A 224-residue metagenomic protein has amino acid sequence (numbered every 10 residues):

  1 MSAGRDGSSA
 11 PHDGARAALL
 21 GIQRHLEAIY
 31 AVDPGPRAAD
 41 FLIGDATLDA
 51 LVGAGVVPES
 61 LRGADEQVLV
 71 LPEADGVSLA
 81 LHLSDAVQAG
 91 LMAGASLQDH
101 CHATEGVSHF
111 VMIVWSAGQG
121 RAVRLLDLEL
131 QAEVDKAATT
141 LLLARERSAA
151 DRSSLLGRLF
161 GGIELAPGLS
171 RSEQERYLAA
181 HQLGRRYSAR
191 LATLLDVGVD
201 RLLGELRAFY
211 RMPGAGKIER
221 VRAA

Functional and structural regions predicted by a protein language model:
S2-G90, G94, L143: Auxiliary, metal-adjacent structural segments of Zn-dependent hydrolase domains
A3, G168-A224: Pan-zinc metallopeptidase signature
A15, L19-I22, R152, G184 (+1 more regions): Short amphipathic alpha-helical segments that mediate assembly, nucleic-acid/protein binding, or membrane association
R37-A38, G44, L128, R152-S153 (+1 more regions): Conserved catalytic or regulatory cores that recognize and/or transform ribose-phosphate-containing ligands
L97-V114: Active-site recognition of the HExxH zinc-binding catalytic motif
A117-R121: Active-site nucleophile-His-acid catalytic modules used for acyl/amide transfer and hydrolysis across diverse enzymes
A122-I163: Post-HExxH zinc-binding segment in Zn-dependent metallohydrolases
